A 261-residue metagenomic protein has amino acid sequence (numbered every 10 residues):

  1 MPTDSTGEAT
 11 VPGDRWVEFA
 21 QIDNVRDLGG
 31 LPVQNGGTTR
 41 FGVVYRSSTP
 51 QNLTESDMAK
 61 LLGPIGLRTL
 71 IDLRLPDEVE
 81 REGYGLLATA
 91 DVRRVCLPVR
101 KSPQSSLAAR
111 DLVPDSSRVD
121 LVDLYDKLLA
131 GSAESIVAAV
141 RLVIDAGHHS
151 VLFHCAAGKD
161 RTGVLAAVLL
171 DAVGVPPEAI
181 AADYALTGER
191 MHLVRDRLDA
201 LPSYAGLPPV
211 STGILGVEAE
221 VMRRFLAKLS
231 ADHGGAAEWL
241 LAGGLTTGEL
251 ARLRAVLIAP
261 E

Functional and structural regions predicted by a protein language model:
M1-L152, V164-E261: Cys-dependent protein tyrosine phosphatase-like superfamily
A157, R161-T162: Ser/Thr-glycine-rich phosphate-binding loops at phosphate-binding pockets of nucleotides, nucleotide cofactors
